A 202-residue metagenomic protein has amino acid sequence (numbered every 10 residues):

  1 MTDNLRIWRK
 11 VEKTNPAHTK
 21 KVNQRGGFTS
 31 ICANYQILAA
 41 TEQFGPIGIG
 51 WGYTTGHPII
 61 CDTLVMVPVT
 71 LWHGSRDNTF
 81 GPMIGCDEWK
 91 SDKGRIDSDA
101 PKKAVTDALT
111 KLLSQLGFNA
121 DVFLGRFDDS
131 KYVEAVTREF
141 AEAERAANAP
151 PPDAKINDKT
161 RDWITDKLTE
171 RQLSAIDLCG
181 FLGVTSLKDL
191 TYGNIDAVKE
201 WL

Functional and structural regions predicted by a protein language model:
M1-N34: N-terminal, Lys/Arg- and Ser/Thr-rich interaction peptides
T2, V133-L202: Interfaces that engage single-stranded nucleic acids at replication/repair/recombination sites
L5, N34-E142: Positively charged, aromatic-enriched nucleic acid-contacting surfaces
I7-V11, L113, D158-K159: Membrane-interacting alpha-helical segments
Q24-F28, Y53-C61, G180: Short secondary-structure junction/hinge motifs that connect adjacent elements
S30, R95-D99, D189-Y192: Ordered, soluble secondary-structure elements with a strong preference for glycine-centered loop motifs and nearby
